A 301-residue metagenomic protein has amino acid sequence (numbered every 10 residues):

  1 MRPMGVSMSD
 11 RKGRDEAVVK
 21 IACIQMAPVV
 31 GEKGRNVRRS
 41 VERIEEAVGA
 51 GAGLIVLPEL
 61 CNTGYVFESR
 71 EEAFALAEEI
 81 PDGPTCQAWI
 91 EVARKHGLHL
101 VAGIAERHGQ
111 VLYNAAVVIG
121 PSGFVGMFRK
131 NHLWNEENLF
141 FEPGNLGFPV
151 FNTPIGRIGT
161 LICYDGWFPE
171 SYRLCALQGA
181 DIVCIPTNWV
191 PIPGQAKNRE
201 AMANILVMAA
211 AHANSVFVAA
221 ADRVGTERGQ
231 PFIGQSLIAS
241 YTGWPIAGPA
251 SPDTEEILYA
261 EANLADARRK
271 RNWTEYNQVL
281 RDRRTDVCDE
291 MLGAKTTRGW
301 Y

Functional and structural regions predicted by a protein language model:
S9-K12, R38-I55, S171-L177: Short amphipathic alpha-helices and their capping/turn segments at secondary-structure boundaries
E16-C23: Extreme N-terminal starter segment of soluble prokaryotic enzymes
Q25-G31: Short polar catalytic/cofactor-binding loops
K33, E42-V125, W189-V216: Cys-nucleophile CN-hydrolase/nitrilase-fold catalytic domain and related Cys-dependent amidase chemistry that acts on
E78-P81, E91, R107-A209, R269 (+1 more regions): Active-site catalytic loop in hydrolytic enzyme cores
G83-V101, W167-E256: CN hydrolase (nitrilase-like) catalytic-core segments centered on the catalytic cysteine and neighboring Lys/Glu
A102-I104, A115-V118, P149, S236-I238 (+1 more regions): Short beta-strand scaffold segments in enzyme catalytic cores
R223-Y301: C-terminal beta-strand edge segments of enzyme domains
